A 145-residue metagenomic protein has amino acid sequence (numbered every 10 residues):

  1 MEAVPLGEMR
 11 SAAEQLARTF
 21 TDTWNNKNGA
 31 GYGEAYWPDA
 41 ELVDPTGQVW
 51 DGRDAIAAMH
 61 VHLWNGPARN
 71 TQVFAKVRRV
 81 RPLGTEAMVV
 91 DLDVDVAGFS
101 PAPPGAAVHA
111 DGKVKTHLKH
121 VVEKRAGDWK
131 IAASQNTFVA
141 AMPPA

Functional and structural regions predicted by a protein language model:
M1-G31, E41-A145: A beta-strand edge to alpha-helix "cap/lid" segment located at domain peripheries
